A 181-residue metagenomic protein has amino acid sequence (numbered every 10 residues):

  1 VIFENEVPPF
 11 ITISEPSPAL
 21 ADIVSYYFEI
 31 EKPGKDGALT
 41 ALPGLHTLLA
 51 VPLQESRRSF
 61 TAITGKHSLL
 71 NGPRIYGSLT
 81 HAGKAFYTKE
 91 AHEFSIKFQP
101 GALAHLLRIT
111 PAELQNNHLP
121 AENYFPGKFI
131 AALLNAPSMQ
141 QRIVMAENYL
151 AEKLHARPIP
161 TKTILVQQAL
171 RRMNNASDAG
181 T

Functional and structural regions predicted by a protein language model:
V1-G180: Alpha-helical bundle regulatory/interaction domains
